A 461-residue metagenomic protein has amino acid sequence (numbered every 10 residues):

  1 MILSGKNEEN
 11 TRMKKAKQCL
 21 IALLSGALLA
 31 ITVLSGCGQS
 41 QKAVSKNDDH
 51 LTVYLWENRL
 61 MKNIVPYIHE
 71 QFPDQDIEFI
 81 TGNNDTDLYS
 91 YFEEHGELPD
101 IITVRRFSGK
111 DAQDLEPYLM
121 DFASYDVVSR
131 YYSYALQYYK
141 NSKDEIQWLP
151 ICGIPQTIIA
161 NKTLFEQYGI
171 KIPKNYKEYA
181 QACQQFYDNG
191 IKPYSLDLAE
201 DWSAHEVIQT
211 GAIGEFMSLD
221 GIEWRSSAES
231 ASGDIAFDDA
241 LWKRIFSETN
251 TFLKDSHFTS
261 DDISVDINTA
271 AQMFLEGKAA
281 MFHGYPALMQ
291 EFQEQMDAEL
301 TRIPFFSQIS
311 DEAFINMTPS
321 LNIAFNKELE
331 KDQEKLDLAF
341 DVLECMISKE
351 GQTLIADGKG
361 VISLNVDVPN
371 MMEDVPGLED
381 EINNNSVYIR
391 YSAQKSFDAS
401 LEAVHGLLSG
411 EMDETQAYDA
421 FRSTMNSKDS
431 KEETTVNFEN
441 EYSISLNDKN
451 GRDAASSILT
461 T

Functional and structural regions predicted by a protein language model:
S4, I31-G109, I172, Q416 (+1 more regions): Conserved N-terminal structural module of periplasmic/extracytoplasmic solute-binding proteins
E70-Q71, Y168, Q293-D357: Extracytoplasmic/periplasmic substrate-recognition and gating elements
T81-Y89, Y176-E178, D261-L275: Short helix-initiation/N-cap motifs at beta->coil->alpha
Y91, P99-D100, V128-L164, K192-P193 (+3 more regions): A structural signal for short loop-to-beta-strand junctions that line the ligand-binding cleft of periplasmic/secreted
R105-T157, K171, V207, I303: Hinge/lid segment of periplasmic solute-binding proteins
Q147, A180-G233: Extracytoplasmic/periplasmic solute-binding protein
S227-D262: Glycine-centered hinge/linker elements that transmit conformational signals in sensory and ligand-binding systems
T301-F305, G351-L408, K431, N437-S443 (+1 more regions): Long, aromatic- and glycine/proline-rich binding clefts that accommodate carbohydrate-like moieties
